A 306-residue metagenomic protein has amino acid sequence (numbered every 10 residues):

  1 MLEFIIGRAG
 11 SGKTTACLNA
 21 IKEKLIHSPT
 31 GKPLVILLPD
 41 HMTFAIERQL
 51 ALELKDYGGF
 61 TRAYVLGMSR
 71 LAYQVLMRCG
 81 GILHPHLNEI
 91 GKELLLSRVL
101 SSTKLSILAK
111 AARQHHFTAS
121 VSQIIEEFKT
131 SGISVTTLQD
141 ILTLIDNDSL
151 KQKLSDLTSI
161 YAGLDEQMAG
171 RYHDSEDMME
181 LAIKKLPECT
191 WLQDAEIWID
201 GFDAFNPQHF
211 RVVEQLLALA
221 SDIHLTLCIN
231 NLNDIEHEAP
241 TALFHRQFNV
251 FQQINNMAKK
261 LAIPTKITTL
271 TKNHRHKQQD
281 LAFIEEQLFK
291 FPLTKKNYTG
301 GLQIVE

Functional and structural regions predicted by a protein language model:
M1-A51: Glycine-rich P-loop/Walker A and Walker A-like loops and their local beta1-loop-alpha1 context in P-loop NTPases
L2-I5, S102-G201, V212, H237-A239 (+1 more regions): Accessory N-terminal region flanking or inserted into the helicase ATPase core in nucleic-acid motor proteins
I5, A16-I21, Q49-L50, V99 (+5 more regions): Structural preference for long, well-ordered alpha-helical segments in enzyme cores
T30-P33, G58-A63, Q193-D194, A220-I223 (+1 more regions): Short glycine-/polar-rich loops that comprise or flank the Walker A/P-loop and associated switch/sensor motifs
G31-D140, D148: Conserved P-loop NTPase-based nucleic-acid remodeling module centered on helicase motor cores
I36-L38, V65-L66, W198, D222-L227: Structural recognition of the conserved hydrophobic beta-strand(s) that form the central parallel beta-sheet of P-loop
M42, D203-A204: Catalytic acidic motif of RecA-like/P-loop NTPases
F210-V305: Conserved RecA-like helicase ATPase core segment that couples NTP binding/hydrolysis to strand translocation
